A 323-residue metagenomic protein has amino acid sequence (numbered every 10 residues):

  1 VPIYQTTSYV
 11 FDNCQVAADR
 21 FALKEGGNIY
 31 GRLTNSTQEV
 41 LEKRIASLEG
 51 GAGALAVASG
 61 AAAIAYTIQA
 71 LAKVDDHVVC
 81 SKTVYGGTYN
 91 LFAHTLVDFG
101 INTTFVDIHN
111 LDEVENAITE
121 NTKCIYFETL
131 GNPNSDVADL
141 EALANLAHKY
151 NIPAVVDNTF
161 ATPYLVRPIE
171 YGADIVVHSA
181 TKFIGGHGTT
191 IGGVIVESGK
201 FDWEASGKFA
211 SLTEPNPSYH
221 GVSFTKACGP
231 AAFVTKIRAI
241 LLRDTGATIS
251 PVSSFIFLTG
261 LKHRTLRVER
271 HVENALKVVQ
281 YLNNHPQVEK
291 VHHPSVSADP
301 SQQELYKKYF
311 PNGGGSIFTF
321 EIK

Functional and structural regions predicted by a protein language model:
V1-D12, D19-R20, E321-K323: N-terminal presequences and immediately downstream first alpha-helices
Q5-Y9, R32-T34, S295: Pocket-edge structural micro-motifs
F11, N110-V114, D299-S301: A short acidic, often aromatic-flanked loop/helix-cap motif at beta-alpha or helix-coil junctions that lines enzyme
F11-A65, G87-T95: Conserved N-terminal alpha-helix of the aminotransferase class I/II PLP-enzyme fold
G26, A52, S253, F257 (+1 more regions): Short amphipathic alpha-helical segments
G53-H285, H292: Conserved PLP-enzyme active-site core in the AAT-like
K290-K323: Conserved PLP-binding catalytic core of the aspartate aminotransferase-like
